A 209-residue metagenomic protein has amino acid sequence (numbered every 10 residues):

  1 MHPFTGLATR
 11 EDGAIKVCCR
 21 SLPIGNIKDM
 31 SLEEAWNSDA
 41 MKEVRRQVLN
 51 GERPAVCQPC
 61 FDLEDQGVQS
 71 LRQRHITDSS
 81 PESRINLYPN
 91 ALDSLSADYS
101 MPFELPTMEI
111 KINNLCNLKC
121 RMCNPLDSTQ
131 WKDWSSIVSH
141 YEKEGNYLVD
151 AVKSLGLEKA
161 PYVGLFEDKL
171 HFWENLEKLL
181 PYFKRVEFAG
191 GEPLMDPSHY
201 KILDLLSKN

Functional and structural regions predicted by a protein language model:
M1-E82: Accessory C-terminal segments flanking Radical SAM cores
G67-N209: Conserved alpha-helical substructure of the radical SAM core
